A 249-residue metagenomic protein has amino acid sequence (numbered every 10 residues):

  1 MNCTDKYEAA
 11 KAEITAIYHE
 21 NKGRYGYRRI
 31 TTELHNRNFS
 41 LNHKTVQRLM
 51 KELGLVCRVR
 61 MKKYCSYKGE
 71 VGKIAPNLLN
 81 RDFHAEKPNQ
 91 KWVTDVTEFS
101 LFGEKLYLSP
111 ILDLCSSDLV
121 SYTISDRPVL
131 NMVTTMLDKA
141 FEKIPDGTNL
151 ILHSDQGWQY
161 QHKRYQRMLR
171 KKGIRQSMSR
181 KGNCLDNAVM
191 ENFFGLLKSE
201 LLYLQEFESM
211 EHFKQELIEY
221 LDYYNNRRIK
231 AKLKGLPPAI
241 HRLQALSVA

Functional and structural regions predicted by a protein language model:
M1-K87, N183, A239-L246: Basic, flexible linker segments flanking DNA-binding modules in nucleic acid-interacting mobile-element proteins
K6, A10, G26-Y27, N42 (+10 more regions): Hydrophobic (often cysteine-bearing) scaffold residues that line and stabilize catalytic clefts of nucleotide/cofactor
I14, I30, V46, M50 (+13 more regions): Mobile genetic element proteins and their domesticated derivatives, centered on retroelements and DNA transposons
K68-E70, S154-Q156, H162-K163, Q176-K198 (+2 more regions): RNase H-like two-metal-ion nuclease catalytic core shared by retroviral integrases and related mobile-element nucleases
A85-V120, D126-R127: An active-site-proximal beta-strand-loop segment
D118-Y122, Q176-S179, Y203-L204: Short small-residue beta-strand/loop micro-motif enriched in glycine and branched aliphatics
T123-P145: Active-site beta-loop-alpha junctions of metal-dependent nucleic acid enzymes, especially the RNase H-like/DDE
K163, R170-I174, L196-A249: C-terminal domain-tail junction helix/linker
